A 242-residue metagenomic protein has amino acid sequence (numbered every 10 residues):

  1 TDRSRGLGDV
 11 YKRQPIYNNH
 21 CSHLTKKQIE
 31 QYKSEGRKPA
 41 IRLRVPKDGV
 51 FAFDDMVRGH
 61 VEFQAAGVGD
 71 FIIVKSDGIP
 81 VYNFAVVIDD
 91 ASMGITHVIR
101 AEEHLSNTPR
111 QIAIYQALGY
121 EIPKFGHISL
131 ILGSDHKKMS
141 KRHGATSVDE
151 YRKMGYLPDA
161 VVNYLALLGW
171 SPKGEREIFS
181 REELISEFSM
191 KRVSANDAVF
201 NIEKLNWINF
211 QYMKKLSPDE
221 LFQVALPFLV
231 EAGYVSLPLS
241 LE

Functional and structural regions predicted by a protein language model:
T1-Y11: Single conserved hydrophobic/aromatic residue that forms the stacking wall/gate of nucleotide- or nucleobase-binding
D9-I88, S92-T96: NTP-handling and nucleic-acid-processing catalytic cores
F84-I99, L118-L132: Glycine-rich phosphate/pyrophosphate-binding loops and their adjacent beta-strand/loop elements at enzyme active sites
I99-R100, E150: A generic structural signal for short
E102-N107: Active-site beta-loop-alpha junctions of metal-dependent nucleic acid enzymes, especially the RNase H-like/DDE
I114: Oxidoreductase and adenylate-handling cofactor-binding alpha/beta cores
L118-E242: Catalytic adenosine-cofactor/nucleotide-binding cores of aminoacyl-tRNA synthetases and other
